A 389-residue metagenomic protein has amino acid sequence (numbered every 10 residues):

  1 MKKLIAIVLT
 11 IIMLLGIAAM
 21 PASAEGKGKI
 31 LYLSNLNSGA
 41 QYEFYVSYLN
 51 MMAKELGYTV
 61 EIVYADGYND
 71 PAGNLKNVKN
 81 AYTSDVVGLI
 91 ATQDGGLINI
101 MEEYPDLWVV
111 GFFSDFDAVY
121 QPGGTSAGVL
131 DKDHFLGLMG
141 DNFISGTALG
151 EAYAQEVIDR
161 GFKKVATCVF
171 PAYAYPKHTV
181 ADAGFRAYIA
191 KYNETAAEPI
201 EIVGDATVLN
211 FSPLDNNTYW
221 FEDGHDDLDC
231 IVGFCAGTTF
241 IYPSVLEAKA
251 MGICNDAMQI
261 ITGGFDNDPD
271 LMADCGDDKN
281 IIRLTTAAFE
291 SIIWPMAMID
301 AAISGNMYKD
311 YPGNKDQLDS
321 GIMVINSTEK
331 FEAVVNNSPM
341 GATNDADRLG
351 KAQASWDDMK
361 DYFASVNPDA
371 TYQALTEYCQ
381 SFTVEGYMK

Functional and structural regions predicted by a protein language model:
I17-K27: Sec-dependent signal peptide cleavage junction
G28-L56, E61-L75, A91-G96, A172-V180 (+1 more regions): Extracytoplasmic "Venus flytrap"
Q41-L56, S145-L149, P176-P199, P243-S244: Short, solvent-exposed amphipathic alpha-helices that sit in or adjacent to ligand/effector-binding or catalytic
L49, L75, K79, V87-V109 (+3 more regions): Hydrophobic alpha-helical
M101-I144: Flexible loop/hinge segments that line or gate small-molecule binding clefts
G128-D131, F135-A166, P213-L214, I241 (+2 more regions): Hydrophobic alpha-helical segments within soluble ligand-binding/sensing domains
Q259-K330: Flexible loop/turn connectors
M298-K389: Hinge/cleft segment of the Venus flytrap/periplasmic-binding protein
